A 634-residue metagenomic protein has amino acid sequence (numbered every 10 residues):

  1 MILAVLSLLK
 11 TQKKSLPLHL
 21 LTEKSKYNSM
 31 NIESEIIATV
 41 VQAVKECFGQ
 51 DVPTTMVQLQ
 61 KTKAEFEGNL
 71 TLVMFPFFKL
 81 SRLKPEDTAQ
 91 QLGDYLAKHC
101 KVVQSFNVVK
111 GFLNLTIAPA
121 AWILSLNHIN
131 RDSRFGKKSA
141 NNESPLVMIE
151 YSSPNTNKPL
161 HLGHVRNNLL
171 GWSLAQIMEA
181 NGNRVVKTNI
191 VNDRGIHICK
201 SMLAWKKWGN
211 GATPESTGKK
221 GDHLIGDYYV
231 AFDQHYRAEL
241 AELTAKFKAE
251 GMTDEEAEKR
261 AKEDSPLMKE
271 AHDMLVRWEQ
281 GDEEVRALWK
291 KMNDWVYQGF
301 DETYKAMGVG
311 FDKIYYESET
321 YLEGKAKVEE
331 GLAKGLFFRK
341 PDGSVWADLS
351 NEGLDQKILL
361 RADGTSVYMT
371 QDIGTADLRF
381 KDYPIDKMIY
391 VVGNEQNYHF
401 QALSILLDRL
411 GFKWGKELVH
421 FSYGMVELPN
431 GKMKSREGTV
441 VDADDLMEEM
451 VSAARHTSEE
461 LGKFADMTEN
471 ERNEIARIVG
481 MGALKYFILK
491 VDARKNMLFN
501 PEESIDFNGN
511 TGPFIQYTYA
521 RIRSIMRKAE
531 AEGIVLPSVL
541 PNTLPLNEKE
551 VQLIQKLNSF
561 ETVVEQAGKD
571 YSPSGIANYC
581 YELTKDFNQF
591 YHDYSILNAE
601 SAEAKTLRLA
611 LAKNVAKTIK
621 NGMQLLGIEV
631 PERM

Functional and structural regions predicted by a protein language model:
A4-V5, E23: Acidic, Ala/Val/Gly-enriched low-complexity intrinsically disordered segments
V5-L6, Q90: Intrinsic disorder/low-complexity segments
S7, P17-L18: N-terminal amphipathic/hydrophobic targeting modules at extreme N-termini, encompassing cleavable Sec/SRP-type signal
K10-S15, K24: Polybasic, lysine-rich low-complexity intrinsically disordered segments
Y27-I123, N141-M634: Non-catalytic interaction-recognition regions
A121-K138: Secondary-structure boundary elements
